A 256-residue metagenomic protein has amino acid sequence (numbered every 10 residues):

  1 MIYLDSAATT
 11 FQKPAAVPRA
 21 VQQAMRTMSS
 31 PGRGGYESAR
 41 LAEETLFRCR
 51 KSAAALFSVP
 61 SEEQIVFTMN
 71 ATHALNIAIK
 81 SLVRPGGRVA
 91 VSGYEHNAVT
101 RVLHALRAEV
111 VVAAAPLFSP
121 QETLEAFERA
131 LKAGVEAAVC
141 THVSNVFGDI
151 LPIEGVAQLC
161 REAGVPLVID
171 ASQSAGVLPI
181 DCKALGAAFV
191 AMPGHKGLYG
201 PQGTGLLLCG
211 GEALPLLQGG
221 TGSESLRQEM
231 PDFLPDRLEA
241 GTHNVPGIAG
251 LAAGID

Functional and structural regions predicted by a protein language model:
M1-D256: Pyridoxal 5′-phosphate
